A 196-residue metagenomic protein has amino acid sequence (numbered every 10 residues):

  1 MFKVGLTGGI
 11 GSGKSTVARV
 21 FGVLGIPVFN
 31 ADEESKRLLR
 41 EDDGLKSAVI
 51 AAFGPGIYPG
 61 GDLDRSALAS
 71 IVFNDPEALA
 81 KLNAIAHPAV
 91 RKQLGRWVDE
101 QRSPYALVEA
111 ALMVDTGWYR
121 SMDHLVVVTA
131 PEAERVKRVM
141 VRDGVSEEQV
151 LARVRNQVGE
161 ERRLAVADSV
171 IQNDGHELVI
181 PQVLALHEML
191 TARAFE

Functional and structural regions predicted by a protein language model:
M1-I26, A31-E33: Walker A (P-loop) phosphate-binding motif
G13, D32, L82, L107 (+3 more regions): Residue-level signal for inorganic ion chemistry
P27, P55, H124, D168-S169: Well-ordered beta-strand positions
E33-P104: ATP-dependent small-molecule kinase phosphotransfer cores that center on conserved nucleotide phosphate-binding segments
E33-R37, M113, H176-E177: Short histidine/acidic/glycine/proline-rich micro-motifs that form metal- and phosphate-coordinating active-site loops
K46-I50, E132-K137, E147, L151: An amphipathic alpha-helix signature
K92-E100, A106-V141: ATP-dependent NMP and nucleoside kinases share a basic, alpha-helical "lid"
Q93-L94, R102, R120-S121, R138-V141 (+2 more regions): Small-molecule kinase domains that catalyze NTP-dependent phosphoryl transfer to phosphate-bearing small molecules
